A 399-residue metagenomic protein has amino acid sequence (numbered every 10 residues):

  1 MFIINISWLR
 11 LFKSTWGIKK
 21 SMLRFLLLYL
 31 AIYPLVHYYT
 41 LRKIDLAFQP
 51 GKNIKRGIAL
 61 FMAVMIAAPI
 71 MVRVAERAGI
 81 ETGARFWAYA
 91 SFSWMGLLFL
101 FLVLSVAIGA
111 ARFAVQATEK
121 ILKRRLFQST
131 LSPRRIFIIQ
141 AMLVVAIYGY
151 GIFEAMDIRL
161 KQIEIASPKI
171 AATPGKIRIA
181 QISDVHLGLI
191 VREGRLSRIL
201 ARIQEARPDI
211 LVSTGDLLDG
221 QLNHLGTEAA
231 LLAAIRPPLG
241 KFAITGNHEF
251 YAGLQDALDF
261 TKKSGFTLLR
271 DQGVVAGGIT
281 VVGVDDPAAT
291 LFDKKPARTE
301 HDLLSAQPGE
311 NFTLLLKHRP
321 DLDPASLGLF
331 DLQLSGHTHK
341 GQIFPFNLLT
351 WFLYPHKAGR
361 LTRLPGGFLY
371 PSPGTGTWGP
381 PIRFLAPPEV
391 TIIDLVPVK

Functional and structural regions predicted by a protein language model:
F2-M156: Non-catalytic terminal accessory segments
I44, A67, A110, G149 (+4 more regions): Generic structural hydrophobic/aromatic packing signal, biased to beta-strands
D157-K169: Alpha-helical transmembrane signal-anchor/signal-peptide segments
A166-K399: Soluble catalytic domains of enzymes that build or remodel membrane lipids, polysaccharides, and related
